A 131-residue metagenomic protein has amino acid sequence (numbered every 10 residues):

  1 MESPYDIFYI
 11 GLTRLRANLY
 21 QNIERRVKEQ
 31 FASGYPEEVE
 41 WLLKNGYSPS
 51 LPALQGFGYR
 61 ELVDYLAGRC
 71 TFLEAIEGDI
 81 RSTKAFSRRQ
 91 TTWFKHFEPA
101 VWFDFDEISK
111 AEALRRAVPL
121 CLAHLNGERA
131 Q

Functional and structural regions predicted by a protein language model:
E2-Q131: Catalytic core of IPPT-family isopentenyl/dimethylallyl transferases that prenylate adenosine-containing substrates
